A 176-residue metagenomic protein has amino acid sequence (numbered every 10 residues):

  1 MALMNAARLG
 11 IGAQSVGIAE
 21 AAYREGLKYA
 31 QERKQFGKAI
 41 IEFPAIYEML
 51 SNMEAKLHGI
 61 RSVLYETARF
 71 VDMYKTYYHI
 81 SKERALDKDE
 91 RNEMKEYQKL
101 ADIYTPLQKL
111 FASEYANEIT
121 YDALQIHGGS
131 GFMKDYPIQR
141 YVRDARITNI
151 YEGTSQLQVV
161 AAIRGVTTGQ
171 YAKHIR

Functional and structural regions predicted by a protein language model:
M1-R176: Flavin-dependent oxidoreductase catalytic core characteristic of acyl-CoA dehydrogenase/oxidase-like enzymes
